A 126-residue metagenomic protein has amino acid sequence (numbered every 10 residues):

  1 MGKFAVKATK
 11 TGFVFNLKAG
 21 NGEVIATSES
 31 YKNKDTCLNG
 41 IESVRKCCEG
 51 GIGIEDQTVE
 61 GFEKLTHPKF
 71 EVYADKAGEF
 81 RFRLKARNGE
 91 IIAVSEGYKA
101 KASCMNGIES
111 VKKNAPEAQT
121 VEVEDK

Functional and structural regions predicted by a protein language model:
M1-K10, K46-K76, A118-K126: Intrinsic disorder/low-complexity detector
K3-Y31, G40-V44, K69-K99, S103-V111: A structural feature that tracks compact, well-ordered secondary-structure segments with a strong bias toward
K32-T36, E55, V59-G61, A100-S103 (+1 more regions): Short amphipathic alpha-helical linker/capping segments at the junctions of internal repeats and modular domains
